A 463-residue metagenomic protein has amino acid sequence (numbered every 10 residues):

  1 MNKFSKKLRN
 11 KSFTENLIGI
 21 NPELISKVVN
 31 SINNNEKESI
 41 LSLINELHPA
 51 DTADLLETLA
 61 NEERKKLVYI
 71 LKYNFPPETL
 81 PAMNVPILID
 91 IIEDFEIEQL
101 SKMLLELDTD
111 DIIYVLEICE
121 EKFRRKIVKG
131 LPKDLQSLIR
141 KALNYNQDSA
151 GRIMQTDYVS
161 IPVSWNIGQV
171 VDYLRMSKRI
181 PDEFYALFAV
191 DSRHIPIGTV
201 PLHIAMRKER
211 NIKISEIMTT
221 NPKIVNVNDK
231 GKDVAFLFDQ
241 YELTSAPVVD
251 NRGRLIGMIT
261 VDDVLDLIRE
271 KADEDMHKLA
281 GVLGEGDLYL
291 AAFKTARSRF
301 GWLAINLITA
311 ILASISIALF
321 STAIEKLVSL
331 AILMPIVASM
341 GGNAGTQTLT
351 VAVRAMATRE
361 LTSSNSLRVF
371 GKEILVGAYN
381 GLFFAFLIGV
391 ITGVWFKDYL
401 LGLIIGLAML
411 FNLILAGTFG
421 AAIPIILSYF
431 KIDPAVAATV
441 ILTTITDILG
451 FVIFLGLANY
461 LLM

Functional and structural regions predicted by a protein language model:
M1-V282: Hydrophobic packing positions in regular secondary-structure scaffolds
A272-L410, I414-T418, A422-V436, V440-T444 (+1 more regions): Alpha-helical transmembrane segments and their membrane-interface boundaries that form or gate the permeation pathway
I448-L449: Active-site His/Glu-centered metal-binding helix of metallohydrolases
